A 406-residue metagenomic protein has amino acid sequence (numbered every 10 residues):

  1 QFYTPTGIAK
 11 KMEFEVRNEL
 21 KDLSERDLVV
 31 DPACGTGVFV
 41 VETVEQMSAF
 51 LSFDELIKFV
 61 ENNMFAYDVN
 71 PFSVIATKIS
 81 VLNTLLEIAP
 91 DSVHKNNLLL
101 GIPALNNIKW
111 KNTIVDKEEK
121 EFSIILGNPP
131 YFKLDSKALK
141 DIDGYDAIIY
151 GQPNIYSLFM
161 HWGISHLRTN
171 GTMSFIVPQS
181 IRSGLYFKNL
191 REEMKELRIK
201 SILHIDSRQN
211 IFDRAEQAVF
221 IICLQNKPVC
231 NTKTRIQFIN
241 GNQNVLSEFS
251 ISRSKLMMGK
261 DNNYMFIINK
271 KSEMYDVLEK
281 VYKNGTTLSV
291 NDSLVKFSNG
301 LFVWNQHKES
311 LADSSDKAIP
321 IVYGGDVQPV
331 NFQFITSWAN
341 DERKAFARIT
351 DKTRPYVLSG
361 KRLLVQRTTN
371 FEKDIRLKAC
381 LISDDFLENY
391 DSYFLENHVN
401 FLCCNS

Functional and structural regions predicted by a protein language model:
Q1-M47, V69, P130-I164, K188-N189 (+1 more regions): S-adenosyl-L-methionine
Y3-K117, V177-S180: Conserved S-adenosyl-L-methionine
T4-K10, C34-V41, V74, L82 (+2 more regions): Signature of N6-adenine DNA methyltransferases within the class I
S24-R26, E61, E121-F122, N170 (+1 more regions): A general structural motif
D27, N106, S123, K200 (+1 more regions): Conserved acidic residues
F53-D54, N97, D206-I211, E309 (+1 more regions): Catalytic micro-motifs at enzyme active sites that drive phosphoryl/nucleotidyl and oxygen chemistry
F59-V60, A215-V219, L358, L395-N397: Short, solvent-exposed loop/turn segments at the edges of secondary structure
D276, K280-S406: Polybasic, glycine- and aromatic-enriched phosphate-binding surface used to engage nucleic acids
